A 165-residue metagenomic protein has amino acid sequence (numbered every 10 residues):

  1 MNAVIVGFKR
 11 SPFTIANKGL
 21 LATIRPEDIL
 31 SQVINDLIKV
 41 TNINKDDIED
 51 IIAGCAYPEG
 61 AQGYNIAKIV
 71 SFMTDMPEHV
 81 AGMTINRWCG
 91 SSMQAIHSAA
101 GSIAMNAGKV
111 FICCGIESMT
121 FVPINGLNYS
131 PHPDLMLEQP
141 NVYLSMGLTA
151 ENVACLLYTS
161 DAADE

Functional and structural regions predicted by a protein language model:
M1-P26, L156: Condensing-enzyme catalytic core mediating Claisen C-C bond formation in acyl metabolism
R10-P12, G54-P58, R87-S91, G115-T120: Acidic, glycine-rich active-site loops and adjacent beta-strand->loop/helix elements that engage anionic groups
T14-I15, D50-I52, D75-I85, Y129-M136: Glycine/charged-rich beta-loop-alpha catalytic/anionic-binding loops adjacent to active sites
L20-I38: Short catalytic helix/loop segments, enriched in acidic residues and glycine and frequently bearing histidine
D36-D47, L157: Phosphate/pyrophosphate-binding loops at sites that engage ATP/ADP/AMP, CoA/4′-phosphopantetheine, polyphosphate
C55-K109, P140-E151: Conserved catalytic cysteine-centered active-site region of acyl-thioester-dependent Claisen-condensing enzymes
A104-V153: Flexible glycine-/small-residue-enriched beta->alpha junction loops that bind anionic phosphate/pyrophosphate groups
Y158-A163: Conserved small/polar residues in nucleotide/adenosyl-binding loops
